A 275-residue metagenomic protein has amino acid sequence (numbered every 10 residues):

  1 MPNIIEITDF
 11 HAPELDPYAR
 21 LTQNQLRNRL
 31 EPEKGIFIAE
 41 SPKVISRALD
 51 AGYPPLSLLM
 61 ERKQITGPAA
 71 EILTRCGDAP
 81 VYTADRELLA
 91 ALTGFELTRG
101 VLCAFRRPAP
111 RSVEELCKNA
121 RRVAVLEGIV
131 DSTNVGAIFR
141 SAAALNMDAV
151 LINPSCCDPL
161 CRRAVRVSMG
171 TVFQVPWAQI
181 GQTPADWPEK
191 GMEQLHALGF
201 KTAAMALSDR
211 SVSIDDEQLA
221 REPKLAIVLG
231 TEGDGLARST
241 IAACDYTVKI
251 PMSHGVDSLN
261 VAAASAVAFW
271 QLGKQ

Functional and structural regions predicted by a protein language model:
M1-P68, C156-C157: Boundary-proximal intrinsically disordered activation/regulatory segments immediately upstream of a helical core
I5, A109-R210: RNA substrate-binding interface of SAM-dependent RNA methyltransferases
L49, R75, H196-A197: Anion (oxyanion) recognition and catalysis
G67-D78, T240: Short, aromatic/basic amphipathic alpha-helical patches
R75-G94: A glycine-rich helix N-cap at a beta->alpha junction
C103, S141-L145, P159-F173, R238-Q275: Structured adenosyl-cofactor binding patch, chiefly the S-adenosyl-L-methionine
A203-H254: Active-site/ligand-binding-proximal alpha/beta "capping" segment
